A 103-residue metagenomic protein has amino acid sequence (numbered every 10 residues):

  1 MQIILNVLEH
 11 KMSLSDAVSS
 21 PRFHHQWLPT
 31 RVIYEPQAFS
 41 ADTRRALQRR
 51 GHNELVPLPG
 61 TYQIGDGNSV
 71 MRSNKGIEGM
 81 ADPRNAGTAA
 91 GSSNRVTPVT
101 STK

Functional and structural regions predicted by a protein language model:
M1-S15, E78, R84-K103: Gly/Pro-rich active-site capping loops and adjacent beta-alpha segments that organize cofactor/substrate pockets
M1-T61: Proteins synthesized as precursors that undergo proteolytic processing into mature forms
H24, Y34-A38, G67, A90 (+1 more regions): Solvent-exposed, non-transmembrane amphipathic alpha-helical segments
R31, G67, G76: A residue-level signal for beta-strand positions that form part of recognition/binding surfaces within mature
I64-R72, A89-S92: Short beta-strand scaffold segments in enzyme catalytic cores
M71-K75, G79: Short, amphipathic C-terminal "tail helix"
